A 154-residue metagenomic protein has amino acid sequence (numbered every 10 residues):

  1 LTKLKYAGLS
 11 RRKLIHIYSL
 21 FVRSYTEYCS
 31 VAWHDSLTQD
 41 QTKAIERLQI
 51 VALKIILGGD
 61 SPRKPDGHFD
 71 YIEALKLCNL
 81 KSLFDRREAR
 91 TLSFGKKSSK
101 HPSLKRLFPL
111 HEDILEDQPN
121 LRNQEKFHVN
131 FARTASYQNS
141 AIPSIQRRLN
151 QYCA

Functional and structural regions predicted by a protein language model:
L1-A154: Hydrophobic/basic alpha-helical segments
